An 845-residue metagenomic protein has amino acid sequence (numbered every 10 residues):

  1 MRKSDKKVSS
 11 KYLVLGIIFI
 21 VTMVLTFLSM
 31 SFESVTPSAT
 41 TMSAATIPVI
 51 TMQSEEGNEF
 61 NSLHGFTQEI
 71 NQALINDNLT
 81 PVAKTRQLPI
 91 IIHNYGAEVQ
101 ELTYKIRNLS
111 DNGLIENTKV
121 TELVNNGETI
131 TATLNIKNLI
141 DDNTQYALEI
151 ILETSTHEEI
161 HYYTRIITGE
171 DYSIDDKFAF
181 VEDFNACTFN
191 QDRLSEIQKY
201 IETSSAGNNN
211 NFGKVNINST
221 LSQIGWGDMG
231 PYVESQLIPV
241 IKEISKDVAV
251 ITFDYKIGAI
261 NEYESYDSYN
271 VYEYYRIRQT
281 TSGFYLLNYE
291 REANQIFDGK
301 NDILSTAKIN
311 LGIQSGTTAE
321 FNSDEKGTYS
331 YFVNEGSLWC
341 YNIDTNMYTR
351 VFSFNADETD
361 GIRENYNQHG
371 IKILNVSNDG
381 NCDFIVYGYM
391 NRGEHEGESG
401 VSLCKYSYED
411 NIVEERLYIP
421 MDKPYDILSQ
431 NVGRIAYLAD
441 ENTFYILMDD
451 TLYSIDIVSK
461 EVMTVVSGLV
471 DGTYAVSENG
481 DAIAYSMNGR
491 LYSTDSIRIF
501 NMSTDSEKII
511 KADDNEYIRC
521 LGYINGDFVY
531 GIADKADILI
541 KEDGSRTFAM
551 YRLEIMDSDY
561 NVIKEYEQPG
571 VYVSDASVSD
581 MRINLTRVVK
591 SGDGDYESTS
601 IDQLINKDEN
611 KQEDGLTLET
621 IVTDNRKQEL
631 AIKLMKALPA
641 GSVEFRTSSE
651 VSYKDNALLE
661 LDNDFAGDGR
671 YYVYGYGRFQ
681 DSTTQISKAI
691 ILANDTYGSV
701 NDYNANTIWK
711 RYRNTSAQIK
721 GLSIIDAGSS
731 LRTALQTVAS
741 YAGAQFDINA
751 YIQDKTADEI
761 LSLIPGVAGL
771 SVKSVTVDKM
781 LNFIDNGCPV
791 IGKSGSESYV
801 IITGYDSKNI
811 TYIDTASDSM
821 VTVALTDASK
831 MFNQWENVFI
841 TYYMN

Functional and structural regions predicted by a protein language model:
R2-V21: N-terminal Sec-pathway targeting helices
G16-V35, A73-P89, E101-L123, T133-Y146 (+2 more regions): Surface-exposed, charged secondary-structure patches
T40-I115, Q145-M229, S305-M347, N355-A356 (+11 more regions): Core segments of small alpha/beta cavity-forming domains
N117-K119, Y289, Y348-D357, V413-M421 (+3 more regions): Beta-propeller fold detector
T133, V248-L286, E290, Q295 (+2 more regions): Exposed beta-sheet edge and beta->alpha loop/turn motif
Y146, E243-A259, G380-V386, F528-A533 (+2 more regions): A short hydrophobic beta-strand element
I343-N346, Y408-E409, D456-K460, N501-D505 (+1 more regions): Short loop/turn segments that connect beta-strands within beta-propeller blades
A717-N845: Conserved active-site-adjacent core of cysteine acyl-enzyme catalytic domains
